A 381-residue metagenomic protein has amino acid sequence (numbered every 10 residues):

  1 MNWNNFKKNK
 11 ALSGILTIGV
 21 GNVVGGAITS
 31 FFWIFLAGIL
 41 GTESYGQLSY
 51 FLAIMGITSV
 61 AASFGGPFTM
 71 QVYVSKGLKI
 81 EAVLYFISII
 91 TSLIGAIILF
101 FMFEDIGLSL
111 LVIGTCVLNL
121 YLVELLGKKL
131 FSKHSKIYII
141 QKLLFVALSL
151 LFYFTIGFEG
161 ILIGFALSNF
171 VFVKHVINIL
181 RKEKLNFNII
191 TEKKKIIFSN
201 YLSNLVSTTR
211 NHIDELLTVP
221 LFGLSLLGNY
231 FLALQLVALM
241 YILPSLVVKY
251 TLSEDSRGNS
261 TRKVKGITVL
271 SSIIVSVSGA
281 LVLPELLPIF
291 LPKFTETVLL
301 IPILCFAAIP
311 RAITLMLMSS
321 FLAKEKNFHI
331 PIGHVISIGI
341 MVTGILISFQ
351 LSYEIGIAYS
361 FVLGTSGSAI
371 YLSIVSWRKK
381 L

Functional and structural regions predicted by a protein language model:
K7-F64, F198-S225, V342-L346, F361 (+1 more regions): Signature of the first transmembrane helix
A11-L12, S49, V74-I90, K194 (+2 more regions): Interfacial transmembrane-helix starts/ends
G14-G25, L78, A82-Y85, E124-L150 (+5 more regions): Alpha-helical transmembrane segments of multi-pass membrane transporters/permeases
G14-T29, Q141, F158-V176, L180 (+2 more regions): Transmembrane helical elements of multi-pass membrane transporters/channels
V23, A27-S30, A62-S63, F68 (+4 more regions): Alpha-helical transmembrane segments of multi-pass membrane transport and lipid-handling proteins
W33, S59-L78, V237-S260, S320-A323: Helix-loop junctions and terminal segments of transmembrane helices in multi-pass membrane transport/translocation
A37-Q47, F100-G107, K129-K136, K142-V173 (+6 more regions): Membrane-interface helix-loop junctions in multi-pass transport and translocation proteins
F86-L202, F306, P310-S319, I332-I336: Hydrophobic transmembrane helix module of multi-pass membrane transport proteins
